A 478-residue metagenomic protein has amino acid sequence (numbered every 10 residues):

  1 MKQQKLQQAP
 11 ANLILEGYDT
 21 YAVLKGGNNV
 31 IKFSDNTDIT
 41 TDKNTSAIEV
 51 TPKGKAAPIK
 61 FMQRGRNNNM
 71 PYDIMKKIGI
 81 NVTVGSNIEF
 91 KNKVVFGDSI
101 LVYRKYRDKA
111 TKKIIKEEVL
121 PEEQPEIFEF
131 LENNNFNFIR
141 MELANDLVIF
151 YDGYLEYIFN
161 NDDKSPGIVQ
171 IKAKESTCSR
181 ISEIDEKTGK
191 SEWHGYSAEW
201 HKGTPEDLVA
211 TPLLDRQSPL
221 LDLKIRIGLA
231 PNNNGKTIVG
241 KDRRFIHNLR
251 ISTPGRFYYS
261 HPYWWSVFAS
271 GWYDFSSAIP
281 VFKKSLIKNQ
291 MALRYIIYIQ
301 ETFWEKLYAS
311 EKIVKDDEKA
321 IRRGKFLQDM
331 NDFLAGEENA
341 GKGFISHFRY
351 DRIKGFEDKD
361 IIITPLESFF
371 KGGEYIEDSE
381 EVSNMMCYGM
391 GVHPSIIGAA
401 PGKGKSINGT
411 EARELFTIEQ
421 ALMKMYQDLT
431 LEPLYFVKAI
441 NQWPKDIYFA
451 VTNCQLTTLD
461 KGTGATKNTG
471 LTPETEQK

Functional and structural regions predicted by a protein language model:
K2-I80, P121-G341, G470-K478: Structured, contiguous alpha/beta core segments that scaffold functional sites
K2-K5, I14, S99, Y106 (+2 more regions): Short glycine/proline-rich turn/loop motifs
D38, E49, G54-I59, G65-N81 (+6 more regions): Extended, non-catalytic structural segments that build the interaction scaffolds of large macromolecular assemblies
M70-I127, E132: Extended assembly-interface regions of large multimeric machines
G85, N92, D98-I100, I397-Y448 (+1 more regions): C-terminal structured domain segments
N133, N145, I149, I299 (+5 more regions): Generic structural "secondary-structure junction" signal
N160-D162, S176, G203, Q300-W304 (+3 more regions): Generic structural motif
E186-L213, P219, L293, I321-I407 (+2 more regions): Long amphipathic alpha-helical segments
